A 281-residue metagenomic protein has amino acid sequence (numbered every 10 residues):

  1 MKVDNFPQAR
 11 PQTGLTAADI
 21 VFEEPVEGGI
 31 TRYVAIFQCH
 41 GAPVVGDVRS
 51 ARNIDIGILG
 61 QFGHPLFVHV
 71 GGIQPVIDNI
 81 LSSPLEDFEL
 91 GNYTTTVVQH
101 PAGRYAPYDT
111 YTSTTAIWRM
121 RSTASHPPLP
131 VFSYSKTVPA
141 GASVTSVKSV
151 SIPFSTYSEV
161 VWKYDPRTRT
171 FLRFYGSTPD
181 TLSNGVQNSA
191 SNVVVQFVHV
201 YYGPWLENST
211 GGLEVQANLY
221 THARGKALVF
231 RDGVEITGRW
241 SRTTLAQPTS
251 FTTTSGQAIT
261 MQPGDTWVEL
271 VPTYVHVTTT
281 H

Functional and structural regions predicted by a protein language model:
V3-F22, E27-H281: A surface/extracellular/periplasmic glyco- and lipid-processing/surface-interacting theme
